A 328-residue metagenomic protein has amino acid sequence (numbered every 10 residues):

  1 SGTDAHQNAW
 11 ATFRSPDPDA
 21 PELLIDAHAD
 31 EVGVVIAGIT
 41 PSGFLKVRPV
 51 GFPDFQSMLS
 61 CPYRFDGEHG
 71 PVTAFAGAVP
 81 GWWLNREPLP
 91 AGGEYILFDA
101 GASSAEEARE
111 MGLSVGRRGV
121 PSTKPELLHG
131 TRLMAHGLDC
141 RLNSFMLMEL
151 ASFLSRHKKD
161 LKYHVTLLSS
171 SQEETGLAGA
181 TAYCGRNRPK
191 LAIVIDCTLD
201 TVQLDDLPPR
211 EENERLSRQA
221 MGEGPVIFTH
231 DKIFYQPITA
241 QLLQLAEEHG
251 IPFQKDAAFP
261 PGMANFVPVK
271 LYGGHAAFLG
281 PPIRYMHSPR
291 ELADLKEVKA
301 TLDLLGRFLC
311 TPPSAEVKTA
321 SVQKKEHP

Functional and structural regions predicted by a protein language model:
S1-P328: N-terminal hydrophobic/helix-forming segments and targeting peptides
